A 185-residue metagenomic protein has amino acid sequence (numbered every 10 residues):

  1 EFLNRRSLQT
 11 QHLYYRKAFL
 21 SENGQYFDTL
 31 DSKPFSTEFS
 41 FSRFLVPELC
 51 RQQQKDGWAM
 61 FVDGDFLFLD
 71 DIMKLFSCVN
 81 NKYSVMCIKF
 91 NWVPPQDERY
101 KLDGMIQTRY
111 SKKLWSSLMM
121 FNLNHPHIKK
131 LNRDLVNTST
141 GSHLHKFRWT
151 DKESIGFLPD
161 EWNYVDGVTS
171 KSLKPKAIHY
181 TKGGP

Functional and structural regions predicted by a protein language model:
E1-P185: Glycosyltransferase catalytic domains, chiefly GT-A lineage
